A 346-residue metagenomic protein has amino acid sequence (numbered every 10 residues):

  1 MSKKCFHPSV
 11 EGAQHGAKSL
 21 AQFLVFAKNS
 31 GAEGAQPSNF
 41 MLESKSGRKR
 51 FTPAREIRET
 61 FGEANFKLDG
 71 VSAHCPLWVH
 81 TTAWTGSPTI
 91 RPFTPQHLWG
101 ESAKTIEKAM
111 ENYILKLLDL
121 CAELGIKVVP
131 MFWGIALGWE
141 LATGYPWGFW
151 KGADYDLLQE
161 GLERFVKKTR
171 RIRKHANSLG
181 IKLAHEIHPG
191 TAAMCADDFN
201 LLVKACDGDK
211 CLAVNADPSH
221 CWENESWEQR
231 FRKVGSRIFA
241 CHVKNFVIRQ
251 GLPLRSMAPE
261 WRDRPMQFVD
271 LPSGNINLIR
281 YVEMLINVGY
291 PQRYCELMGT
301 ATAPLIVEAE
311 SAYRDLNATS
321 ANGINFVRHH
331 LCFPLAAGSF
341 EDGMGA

Functional and structural regions predicted by a protein language model:
M1-V128, I135, K151, Y155-E160 (+5 more regions): N-terminal pre-domain/capping segments
K3, G34-A35, V71, A153-Y155 (+2 more regions): Acidic/histidine-rich catalytic cores of soluble enzymes
E11-Q14, A301-L316: A short, acidic, flexible beta-alpha connecting loop/helix-capping segment that sits on the rim of active
N39, C75, W133, I238 (+2 more regions): Residues that line or immediately flank small-molecule/substrate-binding pockets and catalytic motifs
E43-K45, W78-V79, A136-G138, P189-A193 (+3 more regions): Short, small-residue-enriched loops and turns at beta-alpha junctions that line or gate enzyme active sites
H80-T94, E140-G148, Q250-R262: Short, flexible, mixed-charge acidic loops at enzyme active sites
L120-W147, L179-H188, P304-V307: Active-site groove signature of glycoside hydrolases
P272-L297: A short, acidic, amphipathic alpha-helical segment used as a generic capping/interface helix at domain edges
